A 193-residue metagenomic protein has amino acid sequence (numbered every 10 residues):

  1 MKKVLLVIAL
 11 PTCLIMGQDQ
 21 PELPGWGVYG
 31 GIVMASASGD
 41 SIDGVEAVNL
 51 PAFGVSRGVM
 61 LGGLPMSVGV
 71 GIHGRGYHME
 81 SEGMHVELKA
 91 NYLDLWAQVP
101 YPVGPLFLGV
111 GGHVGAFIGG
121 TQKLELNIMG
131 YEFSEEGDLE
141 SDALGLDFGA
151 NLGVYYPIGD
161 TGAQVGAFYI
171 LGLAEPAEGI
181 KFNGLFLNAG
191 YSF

Functional and structural regions predicted by a protein language model:
M1-L23: Cleavable N-terminal export/targeting peptides
G17-G62, M66, A177, F193: Short glycine/proline- and aromatic-enriched beta-strand/turn motifs that initiate or cap beta-hairpins
E22-P24, V45-F53, E87-L95, G104 (+3 more regions): Residues that define the transmembrane beta-barrel architecture of outer-membrane proteins
P24-G30, M66-V70, L93-L95, L106-G112 (+3 more regions): Transmembrane beta-strands of outer-membrane beta-barrel proteins
I32-S38, L61, I72-G76, V103-P105 (+4 more regions): Transmembrane beta-strands of outer-membrane beta-barrel pores
A37-V45, H78-V86, G120-M129, P176-F182: Outer-membrane beta-barrel translocator domains and adjoining extracellular loop/strand segments of Gram-negative
G54-G58, W96-Q98, N151-Y155, N188-G190: Outer-membrane beta-barrel architecture
Y156-I158, K181-F193: Outer-membrane beta-barrel "beta-signal"
